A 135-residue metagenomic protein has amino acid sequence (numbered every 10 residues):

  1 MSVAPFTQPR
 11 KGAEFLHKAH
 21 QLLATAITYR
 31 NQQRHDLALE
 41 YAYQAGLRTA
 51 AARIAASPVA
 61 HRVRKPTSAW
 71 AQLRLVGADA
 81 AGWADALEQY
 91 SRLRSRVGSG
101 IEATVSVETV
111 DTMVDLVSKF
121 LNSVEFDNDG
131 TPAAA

Functional and structural regions predicted by a protein language model:
M1-A135: Terminal alpha-helical segments
